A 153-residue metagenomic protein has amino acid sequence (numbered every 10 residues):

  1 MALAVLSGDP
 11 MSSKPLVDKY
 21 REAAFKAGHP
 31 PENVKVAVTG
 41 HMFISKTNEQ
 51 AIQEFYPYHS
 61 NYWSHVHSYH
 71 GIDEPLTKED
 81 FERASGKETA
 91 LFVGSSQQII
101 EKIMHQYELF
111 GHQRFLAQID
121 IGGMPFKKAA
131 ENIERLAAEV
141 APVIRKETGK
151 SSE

Functional and structural regions predicted by a protein language model:
M1-E153: Active-site-adjacent structural elements that line small-molecule/cofactor binding pockets in enzymes
